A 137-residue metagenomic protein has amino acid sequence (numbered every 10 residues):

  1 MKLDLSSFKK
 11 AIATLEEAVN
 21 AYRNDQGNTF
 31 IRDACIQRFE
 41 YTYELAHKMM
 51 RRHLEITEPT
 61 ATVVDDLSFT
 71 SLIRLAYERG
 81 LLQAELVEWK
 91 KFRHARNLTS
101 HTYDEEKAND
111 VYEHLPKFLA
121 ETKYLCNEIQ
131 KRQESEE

Functional and structural regions predicted by a protein language model:
M1-E137: Solvent-exposed interaction patches of small proteins and small membrane subunits
